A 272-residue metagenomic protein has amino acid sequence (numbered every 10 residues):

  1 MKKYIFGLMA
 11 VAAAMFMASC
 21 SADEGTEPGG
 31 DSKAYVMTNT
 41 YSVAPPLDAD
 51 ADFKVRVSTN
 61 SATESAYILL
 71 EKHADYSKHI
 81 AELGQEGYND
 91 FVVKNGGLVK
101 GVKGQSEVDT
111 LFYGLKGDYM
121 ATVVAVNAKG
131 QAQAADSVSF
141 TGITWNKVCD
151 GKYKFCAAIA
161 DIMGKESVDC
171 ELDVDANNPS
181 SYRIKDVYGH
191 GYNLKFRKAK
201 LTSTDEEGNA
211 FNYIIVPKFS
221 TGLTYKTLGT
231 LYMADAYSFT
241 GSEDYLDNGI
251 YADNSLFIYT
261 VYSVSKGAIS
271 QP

Functional and structural regions predicted by a protein language model:
M1-Y4: Positively charged n-region of N-terminal signal peptides that target proteins for export
F6-A12: Sec-dependent N-terminal signal peptides
F16-S19: C-terminal motif of bacterial Sec signal peptides marking the signal peptidase cleavage site
S21-M120, V126-D161: Acidic/polar, low-complexity intrinsically disordered N-terminal segments immediately downstream of a Sec signal
G142-P272: Ser/Thr/Gly/Pro-rich, low-complexity flexible regions
